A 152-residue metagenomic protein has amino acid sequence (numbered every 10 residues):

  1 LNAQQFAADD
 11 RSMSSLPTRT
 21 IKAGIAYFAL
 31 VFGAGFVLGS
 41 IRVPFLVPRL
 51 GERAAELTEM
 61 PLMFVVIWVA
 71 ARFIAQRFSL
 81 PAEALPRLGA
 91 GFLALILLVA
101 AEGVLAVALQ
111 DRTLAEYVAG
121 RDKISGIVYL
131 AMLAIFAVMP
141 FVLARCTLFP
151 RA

Functional and structural regions predicted by a protein language model:
L16-V47: N-terminal signal-anchor transmembrane alpha-helix
I21-I25, A29, L57-P61, L88-F92 (+1 more regions): Hydrophobic alpha-helical transmembrane segments
A34-G35, E56-R77, L93-A94, V99 (+1 more regions): Core segments of alpha-helical transmembrane spans in multipass integral membrane proteins
R42-L50, Q110-G120: Membrane-interface helix termini and inter-helical loops of multi-pass transporters
F45-V65, R87: Loop-to-helix transition at the N-terminal end of transmembrane alpha-helices
P81-A115: Mid-chain, well-packed structural core segment of small domains
V118-I135: Individual transmembrane alpha-helices with interfacial aromatic-anchor signatures
V142-A152: Membrane-interface capping segments at transmembrane-helix boundaries
